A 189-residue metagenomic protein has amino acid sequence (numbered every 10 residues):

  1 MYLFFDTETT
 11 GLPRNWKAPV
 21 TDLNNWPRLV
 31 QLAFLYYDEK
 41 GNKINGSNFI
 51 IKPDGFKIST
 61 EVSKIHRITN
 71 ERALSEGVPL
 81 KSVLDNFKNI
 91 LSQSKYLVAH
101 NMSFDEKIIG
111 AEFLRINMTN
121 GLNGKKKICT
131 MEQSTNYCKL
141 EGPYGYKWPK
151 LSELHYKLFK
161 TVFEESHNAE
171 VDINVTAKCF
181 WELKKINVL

Functional and structural regions predicted by a protein language model:
M1-L3: Extreme N-terminal starter segment of soluble prokaryotic enzymes
T7-N15, V20: Short acidic, Gly/Ser-rich segments with clustered Asp/Glu that frequently serve as metal-coordination loops in enzyme
N15, W26-N70, K88-L189: Metal-dependent phosphoesterase core characteristic of DEDDh/y 3'-5' exonuclease domains
L74-Q93: Catalytic-core regions of hydrolytic enzymes
